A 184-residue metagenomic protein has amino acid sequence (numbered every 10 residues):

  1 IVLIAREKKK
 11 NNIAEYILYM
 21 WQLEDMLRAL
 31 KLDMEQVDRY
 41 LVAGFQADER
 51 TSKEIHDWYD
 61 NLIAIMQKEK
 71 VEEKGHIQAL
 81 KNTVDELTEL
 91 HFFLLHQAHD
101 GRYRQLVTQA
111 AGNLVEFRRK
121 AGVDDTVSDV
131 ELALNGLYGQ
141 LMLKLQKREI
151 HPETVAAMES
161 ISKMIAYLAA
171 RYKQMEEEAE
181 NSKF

Functional and structural regions predicted by a protein language model:
I1-A14, L18, Q22-D25, E35 (+1 more regions): Terminal, compositionally biased segments
I4-K74: N-terminal interaction modules that seed assembly of large macromolecular complexes
M26-A29, A47, N61-E72, E89-D100 (+3 more regions): Amphipathic alpha-helical interaction surfaces
Q46, E54, I63-Q67, V71 (+6 more regions): A structural motif
W58-N61, T83-E86, Q109, N113 (+2 more regions): Charge-rich, solvent-exposed alpha-helical interaction surfaces
K68-H96, K173-F184: Charged low-complexity stretches with an acidic bias
I77-L137: A charged, amphipathic interaction segment
V115-F184: Glycine-rich, aromatic-bearing surface loops/beta-hairpins
